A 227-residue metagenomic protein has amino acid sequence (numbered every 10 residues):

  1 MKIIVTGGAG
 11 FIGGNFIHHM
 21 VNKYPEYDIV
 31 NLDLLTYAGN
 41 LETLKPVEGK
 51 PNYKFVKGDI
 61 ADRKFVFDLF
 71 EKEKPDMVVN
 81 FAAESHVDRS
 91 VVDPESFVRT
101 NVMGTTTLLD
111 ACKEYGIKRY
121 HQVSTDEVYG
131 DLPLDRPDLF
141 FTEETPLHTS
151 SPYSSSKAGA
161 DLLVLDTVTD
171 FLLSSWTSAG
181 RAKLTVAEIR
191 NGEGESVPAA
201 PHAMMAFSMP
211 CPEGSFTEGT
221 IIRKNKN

Functional and structural regions predicted by a protein language model:
M1-S175, A179: N-terminal Rossmann-like NAD(P)+-binding domain of SDR-like oxidoreductases, especially those catalyzing
I3, K113, R119, T149 (+4 more regions): Hydrophobic alpha-helical segments and their boundary regions
K23, V56, D68, V164 (+4 more regions): Hydrophobic transmembrane signal anchors and adjacent membrane-proximal interface regions, especially in viral
A82, S124, G159, V186 (+2 more regions): Intrinsically disordered, low-complexity regulatory regions of eukaryotic regulatory proteins
L172-K183, R190-N191, S196, P201-C211 (+2 more regions): Low-acidity, Ser/Thr- and Arg-rich intrinsically disordered low-complexity segments
